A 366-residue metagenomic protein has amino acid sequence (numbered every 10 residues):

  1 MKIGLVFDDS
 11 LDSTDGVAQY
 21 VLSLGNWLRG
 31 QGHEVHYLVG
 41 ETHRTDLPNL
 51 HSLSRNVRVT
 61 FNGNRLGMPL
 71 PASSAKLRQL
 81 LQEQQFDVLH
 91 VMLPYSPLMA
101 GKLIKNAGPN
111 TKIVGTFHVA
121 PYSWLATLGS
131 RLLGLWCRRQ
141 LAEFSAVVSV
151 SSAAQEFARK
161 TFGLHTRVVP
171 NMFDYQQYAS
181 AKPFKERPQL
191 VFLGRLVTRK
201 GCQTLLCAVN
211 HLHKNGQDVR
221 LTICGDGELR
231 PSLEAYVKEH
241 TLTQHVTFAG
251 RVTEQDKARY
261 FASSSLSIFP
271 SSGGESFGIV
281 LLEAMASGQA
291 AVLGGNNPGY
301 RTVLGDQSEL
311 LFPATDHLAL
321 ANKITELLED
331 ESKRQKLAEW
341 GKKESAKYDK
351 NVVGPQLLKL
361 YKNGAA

Functional and structural regions predicted by a protein language model:
S130-V147: Membrane-proximal helix-turn-helix segments that form the acceptor-binding/catalytic region of lipid-linked
A153, M172: Carbohydrate-associated surface elements
K182-V209, T222, A338: Conserved donor-binding/catalytic core segment of Leloir-type glycosyltransferases
E234-V252: Nucleotide-activated donor-binding/catalytic signature segment of Leloir-type glycosyltransferases, i.e., the conserved
A262-S276, Q289: Acidic donor-binding loop of glycosyltransferase active sites
A290-G294: Short hydrophobic beta-strand element within catalytic cores of glycosyltransferases and related nucleotide-activated
D306-H317, E326-E331: Conserved acidic donor-binding segment of nucleotide-sugar-dependent glycosyltransferases
A319, E326, K333-K347, K359: A short, well-ordered alpha-helix in the C-terminal region of glycosyltransferases
